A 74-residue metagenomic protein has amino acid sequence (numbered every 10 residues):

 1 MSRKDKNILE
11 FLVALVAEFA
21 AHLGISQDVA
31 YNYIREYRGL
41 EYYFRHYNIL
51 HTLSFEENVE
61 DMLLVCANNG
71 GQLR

Functional and structural regions predicted by a protein language model:
M1-Q27: N-terminal acidic leader/helix
F11-L15, Y43, V65: N-terminal, charged low-complexity regulatory/assembly segments
L12-L15, S26, E36-G39, F55-N58: Alpha-helical structural motif
A20-H51: Amphipathic, hydrophobic secondary-structure cores in small proteins
N48-R74: Long, compositionally biased
